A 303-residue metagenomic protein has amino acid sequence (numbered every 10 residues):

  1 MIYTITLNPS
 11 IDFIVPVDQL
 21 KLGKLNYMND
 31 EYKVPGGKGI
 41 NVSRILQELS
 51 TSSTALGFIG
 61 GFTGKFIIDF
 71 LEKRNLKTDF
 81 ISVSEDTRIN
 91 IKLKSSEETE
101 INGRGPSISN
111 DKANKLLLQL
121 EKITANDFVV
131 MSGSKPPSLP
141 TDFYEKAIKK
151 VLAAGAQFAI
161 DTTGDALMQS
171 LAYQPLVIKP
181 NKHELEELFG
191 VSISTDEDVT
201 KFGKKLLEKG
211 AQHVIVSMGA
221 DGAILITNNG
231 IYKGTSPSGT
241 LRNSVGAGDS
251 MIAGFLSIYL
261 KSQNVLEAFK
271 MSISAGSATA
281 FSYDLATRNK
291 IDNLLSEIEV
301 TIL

Functional and structural regions predicted by a protein language model:
M1-L56, G64-F66: Glycine-rich phosphate/adenosyl-contacting loop at the front of the ribokinase-like
I2, T51-T54, T78, F158 (+2 more regions): Hydrophobic anchor at the start of a short beta-strand that flanks the dinucleotide cofactor-binding loop
Q47, L152, L260: Gly/Ala-rich phosphate-binding loop of Rossmann-like dinucleotide-binding domains, activating on the conserved
E48-D127, L294-L303: Conserved N-terminal subdomain of the carbohydrate kinase-like
E100-N102, N126-G133, D161, K179-E184: Short beta-strands and strand-loop turn motifs
S107-S109, K135-L139, A166-M168, A223 (+1 more regions): Short, small-residue-enriched loops and turns at beta-alpha junctions that line or gate enzyme active sites
E145-N229: Conserved phosphate/ATP/ADP-binding segment of small-molecule kinases
D196-L303: Conserved phosphate-binding/catalytic region of the ribokinase-like
